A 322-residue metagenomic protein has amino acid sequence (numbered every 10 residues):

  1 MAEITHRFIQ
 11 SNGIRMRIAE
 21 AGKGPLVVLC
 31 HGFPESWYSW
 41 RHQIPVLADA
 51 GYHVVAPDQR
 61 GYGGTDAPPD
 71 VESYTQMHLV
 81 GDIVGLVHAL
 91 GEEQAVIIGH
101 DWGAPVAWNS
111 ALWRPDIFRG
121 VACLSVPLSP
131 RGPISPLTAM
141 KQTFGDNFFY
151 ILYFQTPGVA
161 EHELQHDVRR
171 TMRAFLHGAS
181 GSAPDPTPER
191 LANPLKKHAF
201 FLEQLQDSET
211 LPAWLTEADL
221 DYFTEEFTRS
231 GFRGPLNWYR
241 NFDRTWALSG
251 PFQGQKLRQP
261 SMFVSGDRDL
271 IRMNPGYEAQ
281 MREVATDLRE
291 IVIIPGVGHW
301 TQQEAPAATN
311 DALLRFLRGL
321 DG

Functional and structural regions predicted by a protein language model:
A2, R15-M16, Y62-I98, W102-R289: Flexible "cap/lid" subdomain of the alpha/beta-hydrolase fold that forms the substrate-access gate
T5-S11: Short acidic-hydrophobic surface loop/beta-edge motif
R17-D66, M281: Conserved HGGG/HGGXW glycine-rich cap/lid loop of the alpha/beta-hydrolase fold
G22, L90-E93, L320: Glycine-rich phosphate-binding loop signature in dinucleotide/nucleotide-binding domains
F33, W37-W40, W102, W108 (+3 more regions): Signature tryptophan residues that serve as conserved aromatic anchors
D287-G322: Catalytic active-site module of serine/aspartate enzymes centered on a nucleophile-bearing elbow/loop
